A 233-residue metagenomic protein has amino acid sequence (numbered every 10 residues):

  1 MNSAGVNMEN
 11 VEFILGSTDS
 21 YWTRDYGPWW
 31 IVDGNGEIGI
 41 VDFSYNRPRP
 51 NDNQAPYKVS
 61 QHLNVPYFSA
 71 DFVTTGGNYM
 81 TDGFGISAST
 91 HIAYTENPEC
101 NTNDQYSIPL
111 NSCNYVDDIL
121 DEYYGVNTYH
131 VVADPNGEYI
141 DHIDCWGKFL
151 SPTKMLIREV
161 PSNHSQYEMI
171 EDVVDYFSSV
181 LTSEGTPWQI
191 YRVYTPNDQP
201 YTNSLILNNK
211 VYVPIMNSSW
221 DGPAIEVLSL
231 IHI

Functional and structural regions predicted by a protein language model:
M1-I231: The feature marks the mature, well-folded catalytic cores of soluble enzymes
